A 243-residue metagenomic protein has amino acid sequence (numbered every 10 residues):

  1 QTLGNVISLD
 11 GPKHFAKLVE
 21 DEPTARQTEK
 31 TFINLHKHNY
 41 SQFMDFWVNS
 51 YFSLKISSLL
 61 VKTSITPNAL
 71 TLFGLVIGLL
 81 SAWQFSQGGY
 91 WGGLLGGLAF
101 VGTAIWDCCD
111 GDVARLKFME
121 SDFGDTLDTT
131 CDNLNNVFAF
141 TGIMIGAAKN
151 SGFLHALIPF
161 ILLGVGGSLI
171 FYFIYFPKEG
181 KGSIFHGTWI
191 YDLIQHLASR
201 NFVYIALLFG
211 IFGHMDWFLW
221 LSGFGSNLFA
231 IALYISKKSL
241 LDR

Functional and structural regions predicted by a protein language model:
Q1-L54, T129-R243: A feature for the membrane-embedded catalytic helix bundles of lipid/isoprenoid biosynthetic enzymes
F46-K62, T71-F73, I77-G78: A short mid-domain helix/strand-loop element embedded in enzyme catalytic domains that forms or borders the active-site
L54-K62, G111, R115, D125 (+1 more regions): Short amphipathic alpha-helical coupling elements at transmembrane boundaries
L59, L79-W83, I205-I211: Alpha-helical transmembrane segments of multipass membrane proteins
T66, G88, G92-L95, E120 (+4 more regions): Membrane-interfacial loop-to-transmembrane-helix junctions in polytopic alpha-helical membrane proteins
P67-F123: Membrane-embedded alpha-helical segments that form the functional core of polytopic membrane enzymes, especially those
